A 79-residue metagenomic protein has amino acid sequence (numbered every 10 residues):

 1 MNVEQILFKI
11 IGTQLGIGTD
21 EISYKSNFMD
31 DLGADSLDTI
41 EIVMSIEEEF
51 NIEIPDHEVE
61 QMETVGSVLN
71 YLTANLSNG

Functional and structural regions predicted by a protein language model:
M1-A34, I42-V43, E48-G79: Phosphopantetheine-dependent thiolation modules in NRPS/PKS and related acyl-activating systems
D38: Two-component histidine kinase catalytic core, primarily the HATPase_c
